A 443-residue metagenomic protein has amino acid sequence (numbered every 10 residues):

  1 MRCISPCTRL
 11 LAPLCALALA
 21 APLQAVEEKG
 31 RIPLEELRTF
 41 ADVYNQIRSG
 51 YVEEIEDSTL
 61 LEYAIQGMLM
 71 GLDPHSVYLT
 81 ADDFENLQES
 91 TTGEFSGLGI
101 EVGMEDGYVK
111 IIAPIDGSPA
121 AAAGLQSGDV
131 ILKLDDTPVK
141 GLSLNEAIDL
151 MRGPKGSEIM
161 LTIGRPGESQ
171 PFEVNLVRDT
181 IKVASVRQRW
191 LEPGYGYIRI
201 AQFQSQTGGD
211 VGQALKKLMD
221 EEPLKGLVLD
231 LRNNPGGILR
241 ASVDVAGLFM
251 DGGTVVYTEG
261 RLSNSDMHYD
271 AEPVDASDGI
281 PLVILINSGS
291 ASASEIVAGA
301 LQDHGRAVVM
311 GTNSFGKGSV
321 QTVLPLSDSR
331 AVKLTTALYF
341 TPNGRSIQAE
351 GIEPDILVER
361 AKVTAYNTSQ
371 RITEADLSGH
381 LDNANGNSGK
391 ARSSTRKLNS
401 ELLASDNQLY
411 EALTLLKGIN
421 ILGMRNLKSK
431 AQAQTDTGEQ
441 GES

Functional and structural regions predicted by a protein language model:
M1-L11: Bacterial N-terminal signal peptides that target proteins for export
L11-A21: Bacterial N-terminal signal peptides
A25-E36, F40-D57, K110-P114, S118-S127 (+1 more regions): Cleft-lining beta-strand/loop regions that shape enzyme active-site pockets
V26-R38, D42-Y44, R48-G50, E56 (+3 more regions): Glycine-biased strand-turn-strand hairpin within the trypsin-fold
Y51-I112, G156-M160, G164-N175, I181-V186 (+1 more regions): Extended, small/polar residue-biased N-terminal targeting/export presequences and adjacent propeptide/linker tracts
S90-T92, R152, I347: Short Gly/Pro-enriched turn/cap motifs at secondary-structure boundaries
S288-A291, G299, D303-V309, S314-Y366 (+1 more regions): Acidic, polar loop-rich interaction surfaces within structured domains
N343-S443: Conserved functional hotspot residues or short segments at active or partner-binding sites across diverse domains
